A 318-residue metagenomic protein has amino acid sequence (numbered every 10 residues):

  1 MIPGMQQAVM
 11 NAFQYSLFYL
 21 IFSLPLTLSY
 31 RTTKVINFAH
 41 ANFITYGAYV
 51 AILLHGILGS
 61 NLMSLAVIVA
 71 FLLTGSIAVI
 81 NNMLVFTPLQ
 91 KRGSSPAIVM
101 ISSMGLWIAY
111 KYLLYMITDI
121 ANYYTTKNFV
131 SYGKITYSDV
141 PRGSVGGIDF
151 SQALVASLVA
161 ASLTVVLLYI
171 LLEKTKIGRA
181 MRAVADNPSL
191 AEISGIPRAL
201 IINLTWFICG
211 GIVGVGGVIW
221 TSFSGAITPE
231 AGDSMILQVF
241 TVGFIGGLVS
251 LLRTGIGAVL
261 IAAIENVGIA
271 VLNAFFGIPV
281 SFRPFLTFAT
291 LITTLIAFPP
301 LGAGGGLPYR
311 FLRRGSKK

Functional and structural regions predicted by a protein language model:
M1-F22, V50, M63-L65, R92-A97 (+6 more regions): Membrane-interfacial amphipathic/re-entrant helices at transmembrane-helix boundaries
I2-N11, L171-K176, T205-G246, N266-F282: Inter-helical junctions in multi-pass inner-membrane proteins, predominant in energy-converting antiporter-like
G4-G56, I80-S94, I98, F244-L251 (+1 more regions): Single transmembrane alpha-helix segments in multi-pass membrane proteins
N42-F43, T87-Y115, A231-F244, L260 (+1 more regions): Pore- or pathway-lining transmembrane helices of multi-pass membrane proteins that form conduits for solutes/ions
S60-L106, G257-I261, E265: Alpha-helical transmembrane segments within multi-pass membrane transporters and channels
P88, A97-K174, A270, A274-P284 (+1 more regions): Transmembrane helix-bundle core of multi-pass membrane transporters and related energy-transducing complexes
G146-I227, L251-G257: Helix-loop-helix "hairpin" substructures at the membrane interface of multi-pass membrane proteins
D186-L200, L272-K318: Cytosolic-side transmembrane-helix boundaries in multi-pass membrane proteins
